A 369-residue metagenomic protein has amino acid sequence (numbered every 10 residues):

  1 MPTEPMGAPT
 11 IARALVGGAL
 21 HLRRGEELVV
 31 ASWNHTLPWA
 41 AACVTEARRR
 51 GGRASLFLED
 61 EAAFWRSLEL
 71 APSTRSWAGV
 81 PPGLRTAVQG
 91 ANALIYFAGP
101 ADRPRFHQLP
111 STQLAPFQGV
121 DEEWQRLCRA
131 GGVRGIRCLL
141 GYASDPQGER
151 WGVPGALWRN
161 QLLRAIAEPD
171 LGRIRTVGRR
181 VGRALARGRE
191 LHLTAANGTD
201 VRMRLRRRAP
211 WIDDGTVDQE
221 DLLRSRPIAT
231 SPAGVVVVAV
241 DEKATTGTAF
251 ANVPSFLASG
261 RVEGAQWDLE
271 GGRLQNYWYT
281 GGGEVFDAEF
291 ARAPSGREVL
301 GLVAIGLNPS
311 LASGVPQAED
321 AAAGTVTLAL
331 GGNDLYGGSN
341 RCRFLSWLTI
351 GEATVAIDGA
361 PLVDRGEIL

Functional and structural regions predicted by a protein language model:
M1-T248, R365: Active-site bordering "gate/hinge" segments that shape substrate access to catalytic or cofactor-binding pockets
A8, A12-A14, S259-R261, A265 (+2 more regions): Extended hydrophobic-aromatic, low-complexity segments
H35-T36, E61, P100-D102, S144 (+9 more regions): Short, glycine-/Ser/Thr-/acidic-enriched flexible segments
E190-L193, A265, Q275-N276, G351-P361: Short polybasic amphipathic segments
A229-Y277: Oxyanion-binding "anion nests"
E242-K243, A258-R261, D268-L269, P294-E298 (+3 more regions): A structural signal for short secondary-structure junctions
T246, Q275-N340: Dual-mode signal for accessory low-complexity, basic/Gly-rich regions
T327-L369: Intrinsically disordered terminal and processing segments
